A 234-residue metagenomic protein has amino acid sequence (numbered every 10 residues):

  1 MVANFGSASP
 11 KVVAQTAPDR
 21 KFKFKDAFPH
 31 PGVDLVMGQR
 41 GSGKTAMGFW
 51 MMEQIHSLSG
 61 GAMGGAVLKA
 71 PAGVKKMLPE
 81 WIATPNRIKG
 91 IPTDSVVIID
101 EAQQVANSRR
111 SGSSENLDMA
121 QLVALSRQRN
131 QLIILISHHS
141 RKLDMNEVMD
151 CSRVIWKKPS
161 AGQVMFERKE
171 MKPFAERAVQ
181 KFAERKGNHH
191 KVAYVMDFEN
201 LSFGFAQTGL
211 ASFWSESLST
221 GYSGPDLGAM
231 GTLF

Functional and structural regions predicted by a protein language model:
M1-K25: N-terminal pre-Walker A segment at the start of P-loop NTPase domains
H30-P31: Pre-Walker A (P-loop) beta-loop-beta motif of ABC nucleotide-binding domains
D34-E53, A83-K172: Conserved P-loop NTPase motor cores
W50, G60, K69: OB-fold ssDNA-binding interfaces and closely related basic DNA-contact patches used across DNA replication/repair
Q54-G64: Post-Walker A helix-loop "phosphate-sensing" segment adjacent to the P-loop in P-loop NTPases
A66-A72, K158, M196-S202: Short, flexible beta-strand-to-coil junctions
V67-P92: Short glycine-rich substrate-engagement loop in P-loop NTPases that contacts/grips substrate
E170-F234: Phosphate-binding and hydrolysis-coupling loops of NTP-dependent motor/remodeling domains
